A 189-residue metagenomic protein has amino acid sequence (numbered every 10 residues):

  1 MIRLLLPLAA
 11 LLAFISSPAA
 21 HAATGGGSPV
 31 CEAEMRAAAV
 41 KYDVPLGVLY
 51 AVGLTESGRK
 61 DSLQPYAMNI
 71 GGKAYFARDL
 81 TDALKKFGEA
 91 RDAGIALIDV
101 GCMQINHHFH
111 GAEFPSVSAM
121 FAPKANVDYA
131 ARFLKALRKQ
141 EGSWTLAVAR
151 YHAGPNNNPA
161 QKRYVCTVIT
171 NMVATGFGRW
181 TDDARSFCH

Functional and structural regions predicted by a protein language model:
M1-L4: Positively charged n-region of N-terminal signal peptides that target proteins for export
L6-S16: Bacterial N-terminal signal peptides
S17-A22: Sec/Tat signal peptide C-region and signal peptidase I cleavage site
A23-H189: Catalytic glycan-binding domains that act on GlcNAc-containing polysaccharides
